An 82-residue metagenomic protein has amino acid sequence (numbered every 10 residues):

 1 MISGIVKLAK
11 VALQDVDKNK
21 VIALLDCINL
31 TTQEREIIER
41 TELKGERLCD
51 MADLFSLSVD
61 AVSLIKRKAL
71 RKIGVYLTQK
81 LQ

Functional and structural regions predicted by a protein language model:
M1-K10, R71-Q82: C-terminal edge and immediately downstream basic/flexible tail or linker adjoining helix-turn-helix-like DNA-binding
Q14-D17: Extended secretory-pathway segments flanking transmembrane helices
K20-T31: Short amphipathic alpha-helical boundary/capping segments
N29-E46: Short amphipathic alpha helix immediately N-terminal
D50-A52: Short alpha-helical "recognition helix" segments of helix-turn-helix
F55-T78: DNA-recognition helix of helix-turn-helix
